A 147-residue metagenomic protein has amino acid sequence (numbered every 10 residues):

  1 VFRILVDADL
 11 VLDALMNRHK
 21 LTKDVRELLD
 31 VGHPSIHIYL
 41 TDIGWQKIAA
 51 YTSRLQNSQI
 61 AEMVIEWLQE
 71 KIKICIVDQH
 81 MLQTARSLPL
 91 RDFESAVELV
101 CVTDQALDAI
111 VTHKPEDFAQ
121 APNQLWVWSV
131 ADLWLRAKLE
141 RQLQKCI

Functional and structural regions predicted by a protein language model:
V1-L40, S53-I60, R136-I147: Short, well-structured N-terminal submotif of metal-dependent ribonuclease cores
R3, T103-I147: Acidic, PIN/NYN-like endoribonuclease modules and their adjacent C-terminal/linker elements
V11-L12, W45, L82, F118 (+1 more regions): A generic structural signal for short hydrophobic patches within well-formed alpha-helices
L15, T52, P89, K114 (+1 more regions): Short, flexible helix/strand-to-coil boundary loops that buttress conserved ligand/catalytic motifs in alpha/beta
Y39, C75, W126-W128: General small-molecule cofactor/ligand-binding pocket signal
Y51, Q56-I76: Helix-adjacent hinge/juxtasegments
K73-E116, Q144-I147: Active-site neighborhoods of divalent-metal-dependent phosphate/nucleic-acid chemistry enzymes
